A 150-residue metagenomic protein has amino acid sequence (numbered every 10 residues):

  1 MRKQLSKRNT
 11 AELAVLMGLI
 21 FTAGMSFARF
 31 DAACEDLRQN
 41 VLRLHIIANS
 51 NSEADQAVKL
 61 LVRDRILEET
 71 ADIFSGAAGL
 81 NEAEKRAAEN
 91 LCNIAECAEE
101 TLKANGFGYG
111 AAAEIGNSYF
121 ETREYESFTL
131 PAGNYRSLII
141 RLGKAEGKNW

Functional and structural regions predicted by a protein language model:
M1-L5: N-terminal Lys/Arg-rich, disordered targeting/topogenic segments
T10-S26: Hydrophobic membrane-insertion alpha-helices, especially the h-region of bacterial N-terminal signal peptides
A23-L37: Aromatic-capped interface at the extracytoplasmic side of an N-terminal signal-anchor transmembrane helix
Q39-V41, A57, G106-G110, G133-S137: Extracytoplasmic
N40-L91: Early exported N-terminus immediately downstream of N-terminal targeting peptides
V41-I47, A112-E114, S137-R141: Soluble periplasmic/extracytoplasmic beta-strand elements of cell-envelope proteins
L80-E121: Amphipathic, coiled-coil-like alpha-helical scaffolding segments used for oligomerization/assembly
F128-W150: Soluble extracytoplasmic domains of inner/organellar membrane proteins
